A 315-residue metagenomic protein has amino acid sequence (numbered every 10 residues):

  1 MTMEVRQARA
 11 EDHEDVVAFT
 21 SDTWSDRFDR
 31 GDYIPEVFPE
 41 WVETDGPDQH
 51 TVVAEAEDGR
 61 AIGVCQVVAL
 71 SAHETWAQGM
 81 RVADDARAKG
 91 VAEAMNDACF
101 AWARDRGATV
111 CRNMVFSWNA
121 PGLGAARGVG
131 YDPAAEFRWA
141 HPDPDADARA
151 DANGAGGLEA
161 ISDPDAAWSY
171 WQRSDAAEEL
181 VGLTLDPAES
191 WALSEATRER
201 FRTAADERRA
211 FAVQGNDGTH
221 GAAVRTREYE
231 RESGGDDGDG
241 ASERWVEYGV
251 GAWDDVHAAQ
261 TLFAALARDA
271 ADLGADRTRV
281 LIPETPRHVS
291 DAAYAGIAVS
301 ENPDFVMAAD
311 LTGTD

Functional and structural regions predicted by a protein language model:
M1-Y33, P144-L193: Short amphipathic alpha-helix that is part of the acyltransferase structural core
V17-E57, V64-Q66, V181-N216: Active-site rim helix/loop that mediates acceptor-substrate recognition in acyltransferases
T51-V53, R60-V68, W76-R81, A212 (+1 more regions): Conserved beta-strand in the GNAT
M80-R87, Y248-A258: A short, internal acetyl-CoA/4′-phosphopantetheine-binding micro-motif in the GNAT/acyltransferase core
A86, G90-A98, H257-A265: Conserved acetyl-CoA pyrophosphate-binding loop and the N-cap/start of the following alpha-helix in GNAT-like
E93, D105, S117-A135, T285-S300: Conserved active-site alpha-helix within GNAT-family acetyltransferase domains
N96, A103-W118, L273-P283: Conserved GNAT acetyl-CoA-binding A-motif
M114-F116, D132-A146, A298-D310: Conserved catalytic-core motifs of GNAT/GCN5-like acyltransferases
